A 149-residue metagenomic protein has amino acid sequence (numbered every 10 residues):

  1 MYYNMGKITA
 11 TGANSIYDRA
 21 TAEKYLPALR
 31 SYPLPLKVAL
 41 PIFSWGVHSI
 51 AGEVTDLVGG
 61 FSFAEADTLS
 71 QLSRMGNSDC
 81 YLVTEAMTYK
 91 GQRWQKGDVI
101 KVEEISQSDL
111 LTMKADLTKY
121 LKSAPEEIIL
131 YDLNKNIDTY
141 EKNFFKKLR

Functional and structural regions predicted by a protein language model:
M1-F63: Substrate-binding surface in catalytic domains of secreted glycosidases
Y2-Y3, Y17, Y25, Y32 (+5 more regions): Sequence-level detector for tyrosine residue identity
T21-A28, M113-D116, F144: A general structural detector for well-ordered alpha-helical segments in enzyme core domains, enriched
P35-A39, P125-L130: Structural preference for beta-strand elements that scaffold enzyme active sites
H48-M113: Glycan-binding loop/region signatures in secreted carbohydrate-active enzymes
Q107-E126, K146-R149: SEC14/CRAL-TRIO lipid-binding/transfer domains and related phosphoinositide-recognition modules that form deep
I128-R149: Acidic/aromatic/glycine-rich contiguous surface patches that form carbohydrate-binding/processing clefts and analogous
